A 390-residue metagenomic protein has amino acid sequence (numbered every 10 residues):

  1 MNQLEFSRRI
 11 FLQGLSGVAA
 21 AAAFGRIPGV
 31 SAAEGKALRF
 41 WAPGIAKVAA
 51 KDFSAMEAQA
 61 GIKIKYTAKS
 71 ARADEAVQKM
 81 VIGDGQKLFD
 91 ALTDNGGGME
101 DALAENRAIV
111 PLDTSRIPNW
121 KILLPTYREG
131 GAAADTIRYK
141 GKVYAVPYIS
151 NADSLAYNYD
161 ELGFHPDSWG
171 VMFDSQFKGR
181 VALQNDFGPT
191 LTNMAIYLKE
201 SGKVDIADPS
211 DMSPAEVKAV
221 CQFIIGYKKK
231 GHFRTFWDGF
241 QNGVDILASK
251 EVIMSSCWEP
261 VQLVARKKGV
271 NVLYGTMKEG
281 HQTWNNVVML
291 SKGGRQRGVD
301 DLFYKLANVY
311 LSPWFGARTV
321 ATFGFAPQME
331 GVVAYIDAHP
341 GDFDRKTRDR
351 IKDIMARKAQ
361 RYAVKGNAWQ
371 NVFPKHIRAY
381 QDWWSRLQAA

Functional and structural regions predicted by a protein language model:
M1-A19: N-terminal secretory signal peptides and thylakoid transit peptides that target proteins across membranes
E34-A102: Early extracytoplasmic/lumenal segment of secretory-pathway proteins
A46-A50, D74, T93-N242: Extracytoplasmic ligand-binding site segments that recognize negatively charged/polar headgroups
A49, G179-T190, V309-A334: Periplasmic-binding protein-like
G98-A102, S256-N271: A ligand-binding cleft/hinge motif common to bilobed small-molecule-binding domains
L155-E161, N285-V299, R318-T322: A bilobed periplasmic-binding-protein/Venus flytrap-type ligand-binding module shared by bacterial periplasmic
V217-Y227, K268-K292: Periplasmic-binding protein-like
A317-A390: C-terminal capping/gating helix-and-loop segments adjacent to ligand/active sites or protein-protein/ligand interfaces
